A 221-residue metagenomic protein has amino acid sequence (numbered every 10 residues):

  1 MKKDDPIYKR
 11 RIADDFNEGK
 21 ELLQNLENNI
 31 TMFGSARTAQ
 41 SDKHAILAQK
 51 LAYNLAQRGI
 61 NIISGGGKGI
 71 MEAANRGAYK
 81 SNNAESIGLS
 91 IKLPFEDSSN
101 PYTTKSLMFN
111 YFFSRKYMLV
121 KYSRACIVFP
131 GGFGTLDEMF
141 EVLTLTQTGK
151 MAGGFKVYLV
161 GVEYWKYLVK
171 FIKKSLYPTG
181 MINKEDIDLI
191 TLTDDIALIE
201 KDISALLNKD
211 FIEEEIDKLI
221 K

Functional and structural regions predicted by a protein language model:
M1-L89: Glycine-rich beta-alpha loop segments
L22-N25, Y79-S81, S98-P101, M118-K121 (+2 more regions): Solvent-exposed alpha-helices and their adjacent loops that cap or buttress functional pockets in soluble metabolic
S35-T38, K92-P94, G131-T135: Short glycine-rich anion-binding loops that position phosphate/pyrophosphate groups of nucleotides and phosphorylated
I46, G69-F129: Acidic/glycine-enriched connector segments
A74, M139-Q147, V169-Y177: Short, well-ordered amphipathic alpha-helices
E85-P94, L145-L168, K184-E185: Short, acidic/small-residue loops that bind anionic groups at enzyme active sites
N110-V160, L207-F211: Active-site/ligand-binding-proximal alpha/beta "capping" segment
L159-V162, K166-K221: C-terminal functional extensions of proteins
